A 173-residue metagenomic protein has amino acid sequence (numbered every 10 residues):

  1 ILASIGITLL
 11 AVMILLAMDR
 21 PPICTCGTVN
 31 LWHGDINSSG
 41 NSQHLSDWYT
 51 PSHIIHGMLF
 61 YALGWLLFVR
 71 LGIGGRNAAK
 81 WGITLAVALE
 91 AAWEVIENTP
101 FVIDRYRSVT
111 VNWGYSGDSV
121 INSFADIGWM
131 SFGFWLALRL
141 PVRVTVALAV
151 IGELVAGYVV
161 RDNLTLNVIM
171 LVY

Functional and structural regions predicted by a protein language model:
I1-Y115, S119, S131-Y173: Bulky hydrophobic segments
I121-S123: Active-site metal-coordination segments of metallo-dependent hydrolases
